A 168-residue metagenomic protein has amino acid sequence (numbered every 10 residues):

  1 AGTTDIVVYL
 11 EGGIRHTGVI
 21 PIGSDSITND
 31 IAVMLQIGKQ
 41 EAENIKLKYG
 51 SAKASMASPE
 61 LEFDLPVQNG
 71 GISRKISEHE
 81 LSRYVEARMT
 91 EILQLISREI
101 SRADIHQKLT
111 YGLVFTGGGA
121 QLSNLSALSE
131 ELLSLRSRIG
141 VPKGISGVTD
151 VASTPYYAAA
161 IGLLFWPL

Functional and structural regions predicted by a protein language model:
D5-L168: Helical "lid/coupling" subdomains associated with nucleotide-phosphate turnover
